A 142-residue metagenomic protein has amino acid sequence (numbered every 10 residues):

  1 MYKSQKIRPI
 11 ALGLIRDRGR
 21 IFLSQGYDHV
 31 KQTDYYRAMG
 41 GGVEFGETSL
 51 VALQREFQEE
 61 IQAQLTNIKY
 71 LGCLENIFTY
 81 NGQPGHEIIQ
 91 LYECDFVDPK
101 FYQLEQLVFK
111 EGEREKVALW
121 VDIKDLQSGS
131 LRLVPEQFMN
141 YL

Functional and structural regions predicted by a protein language model:
M1-F22, G42: Conserved N-terminal beta-strand and adjoining loop/helix that marks the start of the Nudix/MutT-like hydrolase domain
K3-I7, Y35, G82-I88, K110-E115: A generic structural micro-feature
R8, R16, A38, L65 (+1 more regions): Short connector loops at helix/strand junctions that flank enzyme active sites, especially segments positioning acidic
I15, E93-D95, W120-D122: Short, well-ordered beta-strand micro-motif
R20-E59: Conserved Nudix-box catalytic region and its N-terminal flanking loop in Nudix hydrolases and closely related
Q64-C73: A short coil-to-beta-strand element that immediately follows conserved catalytic motifs
F78-E105: Active-site-adjacent beta-strand/loop module that shapes the phosphate/pyrophosphate-binding cleft
Q103-Y141: NUDIX/MutT-family hydrolases
